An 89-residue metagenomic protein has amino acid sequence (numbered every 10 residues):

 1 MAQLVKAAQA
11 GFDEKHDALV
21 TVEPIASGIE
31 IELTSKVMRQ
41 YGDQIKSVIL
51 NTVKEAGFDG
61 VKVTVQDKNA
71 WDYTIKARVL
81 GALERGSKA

Functional and structural regions predicted by a protein language model:
M1-A89: N-terminal intrinsically disordered, cationic/polar leader segments that include organellar targeting peptides
